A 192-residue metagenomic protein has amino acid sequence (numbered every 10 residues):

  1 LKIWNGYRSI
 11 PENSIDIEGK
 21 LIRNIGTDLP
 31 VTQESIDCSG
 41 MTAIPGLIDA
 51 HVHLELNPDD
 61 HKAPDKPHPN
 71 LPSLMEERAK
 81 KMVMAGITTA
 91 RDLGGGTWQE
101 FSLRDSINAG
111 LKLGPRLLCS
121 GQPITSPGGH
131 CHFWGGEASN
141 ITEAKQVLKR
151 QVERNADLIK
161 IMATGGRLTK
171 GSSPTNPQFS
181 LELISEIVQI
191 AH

Functional and structural regions predicted by a protein language model:
L1, I15, K20, G40 (+6 more regions): Divalent metal-coordination and catalytic microenvironments
L1-V31, M41-A43: N-terminal metal-binding scaffold of metallo-dependent hydrolase/deaminase domains
Q33-D37: Conserved beta-strand scaffold positions in the cores of enzyme catalytic domains, especially in NTP/NDP-utilizing
M41-L111, P127-H130, E182, E186: Metal-associated gating/positioning segment near the N- to mid-region
L71-A79, S139-V152: Short, acidic/polar
S102, E143-H192: Histidine/acidic residue-rich metal-binding segments in metalloenzymes
L118-T125: A short, structured active-site edge motif that brings together acidic residues
F133-A138: The substrate-binding groove and active-site-proximal loops of carbohydrate-active enzymes, especially glycoside
